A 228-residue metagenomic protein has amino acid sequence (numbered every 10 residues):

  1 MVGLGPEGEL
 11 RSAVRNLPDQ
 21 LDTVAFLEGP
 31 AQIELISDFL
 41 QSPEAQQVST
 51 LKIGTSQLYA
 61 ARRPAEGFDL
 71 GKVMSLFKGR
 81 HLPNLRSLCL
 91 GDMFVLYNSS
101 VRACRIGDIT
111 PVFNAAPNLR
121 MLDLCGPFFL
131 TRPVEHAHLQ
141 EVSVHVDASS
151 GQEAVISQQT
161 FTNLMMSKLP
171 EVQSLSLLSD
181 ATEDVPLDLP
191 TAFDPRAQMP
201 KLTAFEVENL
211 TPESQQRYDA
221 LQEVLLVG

Functional and structural regions predicted by a protein language model:
V2-E9, D22-Q32, L40, K52-F68 (+4 more regions): Concave beta-strand-loop units of leucine-rich repeat
N16-D19: N-terminal leader/transition segments
S42-Q46: Basic, amphipathic N-terminal segments that precede the first structured/catalytic domain
V48-T50: A common structural microfeature
D108: Beta-rich catalytic cores
